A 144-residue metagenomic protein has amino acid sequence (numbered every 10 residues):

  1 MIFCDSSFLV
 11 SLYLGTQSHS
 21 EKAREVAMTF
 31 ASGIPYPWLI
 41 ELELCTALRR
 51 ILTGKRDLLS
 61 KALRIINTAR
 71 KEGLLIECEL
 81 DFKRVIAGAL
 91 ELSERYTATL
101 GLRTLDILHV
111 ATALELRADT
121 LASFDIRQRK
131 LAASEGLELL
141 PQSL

Functional and structural regions predicted by a protein language model:
M1, A69-E72, A111-L144: Acidic, PIN/NYN-like endoribonuclease modules and their adjacent C-terminal/linker elements
M1-I40, I51-R64, I126, E135-E138 (+1 more regions): Short, well-structured N-terminal submotif of metal-dependent ribonuclease cores
S7, L42-C45, V110: Non-catalytic, well-ordered alpha-helical scaffold segments
Y36-L42, L105-L108: Aromatic- and histidine-enriched alpha-helix N-cap/loop-to-helix transition segments that scaffold the rims
L39, C45-E94: Active-site-proximal, substrate-binding regions of enzyme catalytic domains and RNA-binding/basic surfaces
I76-K130: Active-site neighborhoods of divalent-metal-dependent phosphate/nucleic-acid chemistry enzymes
